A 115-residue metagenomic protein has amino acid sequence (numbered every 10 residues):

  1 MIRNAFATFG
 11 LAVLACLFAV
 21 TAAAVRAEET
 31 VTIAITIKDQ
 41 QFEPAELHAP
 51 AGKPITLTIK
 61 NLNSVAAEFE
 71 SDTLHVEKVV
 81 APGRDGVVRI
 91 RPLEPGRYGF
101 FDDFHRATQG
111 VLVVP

Functional and structural regions predicted by a protein language model:
M1-T8: Positively charged n-region of N-terminal signal peptides that target proteins for export
T8-V20: Bacterial N-terminal signal peptides
T21-A27: Sec/Tat signal peptide C-region and signal peptidase I cleavage site
E28-A34, V80-P115: Extracellular/periplasmic metallocenter environments
E29-G52: N-terminal edge beta-strand
A45-L47, H75-V79: Beta-strand-rich interaction surfaces with strong enrichment in secreted/lumenal proteins
I55, V65-A67, G110: Short beta-strand/loop motifs in extracellular/secreted proteins, especially within beta-sandwich accessory domains
I59-N61: Asparagine-centered strand-capping/turn motif at beta-strand->loop junctions
